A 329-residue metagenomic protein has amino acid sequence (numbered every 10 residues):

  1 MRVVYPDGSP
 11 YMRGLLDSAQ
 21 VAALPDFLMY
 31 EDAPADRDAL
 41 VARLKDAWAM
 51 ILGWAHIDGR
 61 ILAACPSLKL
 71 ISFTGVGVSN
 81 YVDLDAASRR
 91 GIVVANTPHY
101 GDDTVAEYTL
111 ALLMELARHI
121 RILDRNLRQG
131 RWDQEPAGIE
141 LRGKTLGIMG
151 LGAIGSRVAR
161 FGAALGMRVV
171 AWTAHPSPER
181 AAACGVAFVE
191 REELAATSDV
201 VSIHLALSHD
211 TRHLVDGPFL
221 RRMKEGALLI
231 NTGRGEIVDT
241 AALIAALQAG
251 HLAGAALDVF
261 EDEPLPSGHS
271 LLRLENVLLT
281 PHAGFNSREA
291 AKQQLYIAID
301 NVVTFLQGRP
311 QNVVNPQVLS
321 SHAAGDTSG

Functional and structural regions predicted by a protein language model:
M1-A47, G166, V170, S321-G329: N-terminal glycine-/charge-rich "phosphate-binding" loop or analogous flexible N-terminal tail
R13, A95-Y108, R131, E135 (+1 more regions): C-terminal helix-to-coil terminal segments
E31, T74-G75, V93-Y100, T173 (+1 more regions): Short beta->alpha connector loops at strand-helix junctions that form conserved, small/polar/Pro-enriched
D58-I61, H175-S270: Rossmann-like adenosine-cofactor binding region
R90, T97-T145, R160, A164 (+2 more regions): Phosphate-binding beta-alpha-beta segment of Rossmann-like dinucleotide-binding domains, i.e., the NAD(P)
L151-G152: Glycine-rich Rossmann-fold phosphate-binding loop(s) that bind the pyrophosphate of adenine dinucleotide cofactors
G155-S156: N-terminal Rossmann-fold NAD(P) dinucleotide-binding loop
